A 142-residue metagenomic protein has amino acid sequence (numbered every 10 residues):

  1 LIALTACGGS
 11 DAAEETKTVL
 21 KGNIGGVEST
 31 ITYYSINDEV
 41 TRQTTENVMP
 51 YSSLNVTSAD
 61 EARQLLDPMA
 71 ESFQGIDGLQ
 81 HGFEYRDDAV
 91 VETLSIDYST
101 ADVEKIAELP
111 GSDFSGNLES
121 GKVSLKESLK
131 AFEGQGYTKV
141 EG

Functional and structural regions predicted by a protein language model:
A3-A6: C-terminal motif of bacterial Sec signal peptides marking the signal peptidase cleavage site
G8-S10: Bacterial signal peptide processing site
A12-G142: Subset-of-secretome marker
